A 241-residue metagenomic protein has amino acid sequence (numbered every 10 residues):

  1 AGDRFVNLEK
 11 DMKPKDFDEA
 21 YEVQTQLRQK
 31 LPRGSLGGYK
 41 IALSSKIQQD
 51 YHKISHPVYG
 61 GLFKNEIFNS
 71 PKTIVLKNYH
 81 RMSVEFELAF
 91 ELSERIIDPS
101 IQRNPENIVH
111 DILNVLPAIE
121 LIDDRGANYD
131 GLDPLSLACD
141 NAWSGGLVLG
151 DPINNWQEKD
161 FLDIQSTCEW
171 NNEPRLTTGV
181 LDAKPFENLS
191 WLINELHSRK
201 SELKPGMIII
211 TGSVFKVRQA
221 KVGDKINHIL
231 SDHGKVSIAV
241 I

Functional and structural regions predicted by a protein language model:
A1-K184, Q219-K221, K225, H233-I241: Catalytic-core "active-site belt" of small-molecule-metabolizing enzymes, emphasizing His/Asp/Glu-rich regions
N188-V217: A conserved acidic, glycine/proline-rich C-terminal tail/linker
